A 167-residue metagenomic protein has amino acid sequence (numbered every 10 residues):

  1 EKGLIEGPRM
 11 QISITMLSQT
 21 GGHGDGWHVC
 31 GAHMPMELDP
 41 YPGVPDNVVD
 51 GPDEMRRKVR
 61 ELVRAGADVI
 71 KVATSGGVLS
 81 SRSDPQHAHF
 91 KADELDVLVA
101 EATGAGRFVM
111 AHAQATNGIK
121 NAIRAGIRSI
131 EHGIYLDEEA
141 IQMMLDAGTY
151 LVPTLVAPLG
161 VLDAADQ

Functional and structural regions predicted by a protein language model:
E1-E6, V44-K71, A100: Alpha-helical scaffold segments that flank or form the walls of functional sites
K2, R9, D39-P42, R82 (+1 more regions): Short, functionally important structural connectors and interaction interfaces within domains
G3-C30, V152, P158: Glycine-rich, aromatic-flanked loop segments that form ligand/cofactor-binding clefts across common enzyme folds
P8-R9, D68, A147-G148: A generic secondary-structure signal marking the coil-to-beta-strand transition
S13, H28, P35-R57, F108-M110: Active-site mouth loops of central-metabolism enzymes
L17-G43, L95-D96, A164-D166: N-terminal small/glycine-rich loop or linker at the start of catalytic domains across soluble metabolic enzymes
T20, V72-Q167: Active-site core of metal-dependent hydrolases
